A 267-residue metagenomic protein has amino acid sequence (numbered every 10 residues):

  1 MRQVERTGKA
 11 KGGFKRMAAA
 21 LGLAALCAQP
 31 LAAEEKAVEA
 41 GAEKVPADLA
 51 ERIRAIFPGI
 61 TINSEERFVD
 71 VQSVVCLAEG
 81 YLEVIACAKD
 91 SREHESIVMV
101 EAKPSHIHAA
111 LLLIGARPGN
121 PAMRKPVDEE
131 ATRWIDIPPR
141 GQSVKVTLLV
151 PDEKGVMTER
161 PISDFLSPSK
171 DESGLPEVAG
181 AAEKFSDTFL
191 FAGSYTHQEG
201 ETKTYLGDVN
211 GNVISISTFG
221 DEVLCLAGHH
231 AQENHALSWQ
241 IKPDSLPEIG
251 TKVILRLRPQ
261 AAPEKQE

Functional and structural regions predicted by a protein language model:
Q3-A19: Bacterial N-terminal signal peptides that target proteins for export
T7, K36-A37, L166: Intrinsically disordered, low-complexity regions of eukaryotic proteins
A18-A28: Bacterial N-terminal signal peptides
L31-E35: Boundary at the C-terminal end of the N-terminal hydrophobic targeting segment
G41-E267: Long, low-hydrophobicity ectodomains and other hydrophilic envelope-associated domains
